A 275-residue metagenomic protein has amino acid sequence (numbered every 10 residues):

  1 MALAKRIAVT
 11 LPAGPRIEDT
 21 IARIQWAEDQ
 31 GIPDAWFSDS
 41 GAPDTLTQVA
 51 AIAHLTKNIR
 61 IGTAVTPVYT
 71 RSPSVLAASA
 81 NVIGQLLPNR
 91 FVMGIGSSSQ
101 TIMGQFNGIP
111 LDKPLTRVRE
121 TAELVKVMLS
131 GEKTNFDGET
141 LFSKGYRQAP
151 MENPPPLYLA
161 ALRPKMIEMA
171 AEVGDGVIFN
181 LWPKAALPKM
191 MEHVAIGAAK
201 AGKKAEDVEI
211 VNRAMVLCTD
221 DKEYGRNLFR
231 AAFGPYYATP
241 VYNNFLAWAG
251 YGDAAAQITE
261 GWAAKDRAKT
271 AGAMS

Functional and structural regions predicted by a protein language model:
M1-S275: Active-site-adjacent structural elements that line small-molecule/cofactor binding pockets in enzymes
